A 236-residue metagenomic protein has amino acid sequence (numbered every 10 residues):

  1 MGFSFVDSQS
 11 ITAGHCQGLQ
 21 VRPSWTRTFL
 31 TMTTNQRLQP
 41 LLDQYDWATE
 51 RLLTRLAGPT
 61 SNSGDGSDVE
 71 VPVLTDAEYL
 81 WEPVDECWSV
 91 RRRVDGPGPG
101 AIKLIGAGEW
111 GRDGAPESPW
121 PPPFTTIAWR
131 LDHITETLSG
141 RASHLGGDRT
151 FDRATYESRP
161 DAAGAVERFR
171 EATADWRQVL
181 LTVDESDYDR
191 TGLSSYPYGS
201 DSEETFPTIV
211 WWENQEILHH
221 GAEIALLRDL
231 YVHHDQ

Functional and structural regions predicted by a protein language model:
F3, E50, A174: Short, contiguous clusters of charged residues that form electrostatic/catalytic patches at enzyme active sites, used
F3-F5, F29: Aromatic (phenylalanine/tyrosine) cluster motif
V6-D7, A13, V21: Acidic, Ala/Val/Gly-enriched low-complexity intrinsically disordered segments
W25-T155, S194-Q236: Short, contiguous alpha-helical
E157-R190, P207-L218: Acidic/histidine-rich alpha-helical segments that form the ligand environment of transition-metal centers
